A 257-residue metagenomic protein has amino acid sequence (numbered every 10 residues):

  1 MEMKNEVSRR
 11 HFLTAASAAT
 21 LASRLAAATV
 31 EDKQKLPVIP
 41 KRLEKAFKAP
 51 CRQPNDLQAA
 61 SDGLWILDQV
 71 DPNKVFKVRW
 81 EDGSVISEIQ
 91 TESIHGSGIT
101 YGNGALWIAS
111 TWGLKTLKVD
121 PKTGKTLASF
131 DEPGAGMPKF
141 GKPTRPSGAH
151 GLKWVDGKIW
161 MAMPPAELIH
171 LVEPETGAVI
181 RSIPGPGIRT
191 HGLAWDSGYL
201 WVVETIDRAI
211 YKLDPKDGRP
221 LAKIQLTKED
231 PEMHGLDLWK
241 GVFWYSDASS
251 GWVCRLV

Functional and structural regions predicted by a protein language model:
E2-T20: N-terminal secretory signal peptides and thylakoid transit peptides that target proteins across membranes
D32-P50: A short helix->beta-strand "capping" segment at the edge of beta-propeller domains
R42-F47, S84-I89, K125-F130, A135-K142 (+2 more regions): A short beta-strand motif characteristic of beta-propeller blades
A46-Q69, N73: Beta-strand-rich domains and repeat architectures in extracellular enzymes and scaffolds, especially beta-propellers
P50, I66-D71, I108-L114, M161-P165 (+2 more regions): Conserved beta-strand positions in repeat-built beta-propeller and related beta-rich domains
P50-A60, E92-N103, G134-V155, P186-S197 (+1 more regions): Beta-rich, blade/repeat-based domains predominating in secreted/periplasmic proteins but also intracellular
R79-G83, D120-T123, E173-G177, D214-G218 (+1 more regions): Short loop/turn segments that connect beta-strands within beta-propeller blades
H234-V257: Blade-level signature of beta-propeller repeat domains, shared across WD40, Kelch, NHL, RCC1 and BNR/Asp-box propellers
